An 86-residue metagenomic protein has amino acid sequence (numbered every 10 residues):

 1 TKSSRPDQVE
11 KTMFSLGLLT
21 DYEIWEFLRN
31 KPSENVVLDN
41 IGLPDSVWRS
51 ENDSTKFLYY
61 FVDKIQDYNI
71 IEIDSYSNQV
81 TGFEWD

Functional and structural regions predicted by a protein language model:
T1-D86: Residues within mature, well-folded domains
